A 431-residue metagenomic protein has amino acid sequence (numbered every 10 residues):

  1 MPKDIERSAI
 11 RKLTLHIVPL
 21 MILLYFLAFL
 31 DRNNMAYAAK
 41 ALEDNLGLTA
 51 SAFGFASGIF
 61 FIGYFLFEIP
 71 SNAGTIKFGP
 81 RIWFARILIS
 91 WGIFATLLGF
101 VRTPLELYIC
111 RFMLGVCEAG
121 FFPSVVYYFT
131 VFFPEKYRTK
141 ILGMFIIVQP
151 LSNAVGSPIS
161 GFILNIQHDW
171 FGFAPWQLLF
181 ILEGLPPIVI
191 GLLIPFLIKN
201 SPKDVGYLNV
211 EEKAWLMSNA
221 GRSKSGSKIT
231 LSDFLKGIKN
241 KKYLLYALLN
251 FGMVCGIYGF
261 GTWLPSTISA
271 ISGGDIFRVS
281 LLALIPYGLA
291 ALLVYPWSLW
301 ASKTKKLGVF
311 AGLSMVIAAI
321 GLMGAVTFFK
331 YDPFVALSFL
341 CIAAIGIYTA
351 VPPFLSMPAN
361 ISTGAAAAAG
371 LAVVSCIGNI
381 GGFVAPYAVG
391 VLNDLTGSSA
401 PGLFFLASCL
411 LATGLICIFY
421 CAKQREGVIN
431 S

Functional and structural regions predicted by a protein language model:
H16-A50, L66, S71, G156-S160 (+2 more regions): Extracytoplasmic
M35-Y37, D233, G237-S298, V351 (+2 more regions): Extracytoplasmic gate region of multi-pass secondary transporters
G47, G79, F100-E106, C117 (+4 more regions): Helix-breaking motifs and short loop linkers at transmembrane-helix boundaries and internal kinks in secondary membrane
L66-L105: Conserved MFS/SLC helix-loop-helix module at the cytosolic interface between two early adjacent transmembrane helices
F67-P80, L292-K306, N393: Helix-to-loop junctions at the C-terminal end of transmembrane segments in multipass secondary transporters
C110-I147: Cytoplasmic helix-loop-helix junction between adjacent transmembrane helices in 12-TM secondary transporters
T139-L164, P186-P187, S375-A385: Glycine-rich segments within core transmembrane alpha-helices of 12-TM secondary carriers
L307-M357: C-terminal transmembrane helical hairpin of 12-TM major facilitator-type secondary transporters
